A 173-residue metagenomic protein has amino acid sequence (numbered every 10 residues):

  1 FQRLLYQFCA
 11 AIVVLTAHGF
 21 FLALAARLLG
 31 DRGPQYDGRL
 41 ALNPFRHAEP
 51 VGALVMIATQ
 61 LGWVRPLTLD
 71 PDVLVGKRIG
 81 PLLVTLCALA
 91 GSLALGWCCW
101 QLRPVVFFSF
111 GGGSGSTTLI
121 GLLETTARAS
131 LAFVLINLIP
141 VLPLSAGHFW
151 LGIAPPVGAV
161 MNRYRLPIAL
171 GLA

Functional and structural regions predicted by a protein language model:
F1-A173: Hydrophobic transmembrane alpha-helices and their immediate loop junctions in multi-pass integral membrane proteins
